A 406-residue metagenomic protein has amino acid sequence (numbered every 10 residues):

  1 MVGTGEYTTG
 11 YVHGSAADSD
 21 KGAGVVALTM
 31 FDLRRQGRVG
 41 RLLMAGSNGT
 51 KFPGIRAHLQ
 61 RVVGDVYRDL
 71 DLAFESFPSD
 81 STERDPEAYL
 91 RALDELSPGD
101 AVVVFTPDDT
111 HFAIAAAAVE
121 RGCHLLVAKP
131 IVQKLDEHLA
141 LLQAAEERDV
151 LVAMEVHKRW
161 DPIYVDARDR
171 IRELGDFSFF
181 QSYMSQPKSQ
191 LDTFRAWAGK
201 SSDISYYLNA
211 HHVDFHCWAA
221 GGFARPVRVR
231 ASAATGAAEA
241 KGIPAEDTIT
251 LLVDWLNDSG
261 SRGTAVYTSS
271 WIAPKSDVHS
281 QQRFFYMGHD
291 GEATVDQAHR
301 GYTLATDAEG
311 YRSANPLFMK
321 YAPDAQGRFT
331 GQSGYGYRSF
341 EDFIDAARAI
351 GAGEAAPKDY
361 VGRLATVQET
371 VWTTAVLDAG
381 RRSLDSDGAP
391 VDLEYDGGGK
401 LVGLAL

Functional and structural regions predicted by a protein language model:
M1-G10, E75-D80, Y321, F343-A346 (+2 more regions): Terminal low-complexity tails and localization/encapsulation signals of metabolic enzymes
M1-R121, L139, Q143-R148: N-terminal glycine-/serine-/threonine-rich beta1-alpha1-beta2 phosphate-ribose binding loop of Rossmann-like
G5, L151-A153, K158-E246, L251 (+1 more regions): Predominantly a Rossmann-like dinucleotide-binding segment in NAD(P)-dependent oxidoreductases
G40, G353-T373: Glycine- and charged-residue-rich phosphate/anionic-cofactor binding loop of Rossmann-like
G122, A128-P130: Short helix/strand-capping hinge loops at secondary-structure junctions that flank key functional elements
V127-A128, V152-M154, V295: Hydrophobic residues in well-ordered beta-strands that form the structural core
I131-D136, W160-P162: Conserved PLP phosphate-binding loop immediately N-terminal to the Schiff-base lysine helix in PLP-dependent enzymes
Y207-E309, F329-Q332, G336-A355, L377-R381 (+1 more regions): Contiguous beta-strand/loop segments that form the cofactor/metal-binding neighborhood of enzyme cores
